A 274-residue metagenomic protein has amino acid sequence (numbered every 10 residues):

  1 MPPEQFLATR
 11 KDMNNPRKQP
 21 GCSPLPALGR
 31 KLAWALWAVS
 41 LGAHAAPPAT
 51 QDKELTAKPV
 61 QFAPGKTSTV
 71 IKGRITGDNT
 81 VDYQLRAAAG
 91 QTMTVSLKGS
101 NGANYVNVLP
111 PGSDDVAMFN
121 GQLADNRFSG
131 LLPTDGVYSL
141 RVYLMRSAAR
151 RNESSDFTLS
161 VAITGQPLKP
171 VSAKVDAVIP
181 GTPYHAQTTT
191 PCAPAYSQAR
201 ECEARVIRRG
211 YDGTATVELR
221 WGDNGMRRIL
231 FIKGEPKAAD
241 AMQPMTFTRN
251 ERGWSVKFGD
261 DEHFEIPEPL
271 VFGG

Functional and structural regions predicted by a protein language model:
M1-L28: N-terminal secretory signal peptides that target proteins for export/translocation
K18, R30-W37: Sec-dependent signal peptide recognition, specifically the positively charged N-region followed immediately by
S40-A45: N-terminal signal peptide c-region/cleavage motif recognized by signal peptidases
A49-G77, Q166-P194: Transition segment at domain starts
A49-Q61, Y83, Y138-V171: C-terminal edge strands of extracellular/lumenal beta-sandwich accessory domains
T69-V70, D114-F119, G225-R228: Surface-exposed loop/edge segments in extracytoplasmic proteins
R74-G136, R141-M145: Acidic, Ser/Thr/Pro-rich low-complexity intrinsically disordered segments
P167-G274: Cysteine-centric segments in proteins
